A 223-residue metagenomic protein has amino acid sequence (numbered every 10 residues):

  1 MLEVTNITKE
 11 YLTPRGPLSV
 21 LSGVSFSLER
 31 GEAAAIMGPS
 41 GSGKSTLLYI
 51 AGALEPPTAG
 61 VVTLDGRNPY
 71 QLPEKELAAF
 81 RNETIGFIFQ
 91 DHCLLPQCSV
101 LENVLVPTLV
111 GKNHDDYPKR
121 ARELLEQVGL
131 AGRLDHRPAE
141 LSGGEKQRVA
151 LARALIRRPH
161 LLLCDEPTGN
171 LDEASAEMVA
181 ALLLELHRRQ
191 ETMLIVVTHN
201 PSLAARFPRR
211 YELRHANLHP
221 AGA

Functional and structural regions predicted by a protein language model:
L2, I7-R206, R210-L213: ABC family nucleotide-binding domain
R210-A223: H-loop (His-switch) and adjacent beta-strand-loop-beta switch element of ABC-type ATPase nucleotide-binding domains
